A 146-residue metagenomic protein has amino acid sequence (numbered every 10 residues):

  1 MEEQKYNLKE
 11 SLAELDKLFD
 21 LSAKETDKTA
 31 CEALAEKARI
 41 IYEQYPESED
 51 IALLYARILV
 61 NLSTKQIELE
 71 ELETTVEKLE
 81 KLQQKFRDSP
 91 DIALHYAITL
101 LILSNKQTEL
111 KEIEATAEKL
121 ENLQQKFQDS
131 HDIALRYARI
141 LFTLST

Functional and structural regions predicted by a protein language model:
E2, A35, R39-Y42, P46-E49 (+6 more regions): A conserved position within tetratricopeptide repeats
E3-K5, K28, N61, K81 (+3 more regions): Intrinsically disordered, low-complexity polyampholyte segments enriched for Lys and acidic residues
Q4-A23, E47-T64, P90-S104, H131-S145: Amphipathic alpha-helical repeat scaffolds of TPR domains
K24-I40, I67-K78, E109-K119: Helix-turn-helix repeat elements of alpha-solenoid scaffolds
E25, T29, S48, K65-E70 (+3 more regions): Alpha-solenoid repeat scaffolds
